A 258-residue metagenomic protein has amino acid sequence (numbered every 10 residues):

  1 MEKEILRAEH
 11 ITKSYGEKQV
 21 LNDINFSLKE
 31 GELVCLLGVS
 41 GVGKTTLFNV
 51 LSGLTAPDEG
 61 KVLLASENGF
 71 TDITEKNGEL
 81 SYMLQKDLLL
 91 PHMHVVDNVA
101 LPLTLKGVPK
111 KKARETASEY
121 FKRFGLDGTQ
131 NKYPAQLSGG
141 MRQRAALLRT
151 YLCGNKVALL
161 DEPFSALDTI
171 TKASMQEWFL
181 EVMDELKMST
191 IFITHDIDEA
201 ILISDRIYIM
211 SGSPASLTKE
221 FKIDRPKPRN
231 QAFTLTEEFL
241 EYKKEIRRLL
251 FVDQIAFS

Functional and structural regions predicted by a protein language model:
L37-V39: The feature captures the beta-strand-to-loop junction immediately N-terminal to the Walker
S52: Helix-to-loop junction immediately C-terminal to a conserved catalytic motif
G69-L84, L105, K110-R114, A232-T236: ABC ATPase NBD coupling module
M93-A100: Short coil-to-helix segment of the ABC ATPase nucleotide-binding domain corresponding to the Q-loop/switch region
T104, K111-T129, E181: Conserved ABC ATPase "signature" region
Y133-L137, M141: Conserved ABC ATPase signature
L152-K156: A short, proline-enriched helix->beta-strand linker immediately N-terminal to the Walker B motif in ABC-type P-loop
